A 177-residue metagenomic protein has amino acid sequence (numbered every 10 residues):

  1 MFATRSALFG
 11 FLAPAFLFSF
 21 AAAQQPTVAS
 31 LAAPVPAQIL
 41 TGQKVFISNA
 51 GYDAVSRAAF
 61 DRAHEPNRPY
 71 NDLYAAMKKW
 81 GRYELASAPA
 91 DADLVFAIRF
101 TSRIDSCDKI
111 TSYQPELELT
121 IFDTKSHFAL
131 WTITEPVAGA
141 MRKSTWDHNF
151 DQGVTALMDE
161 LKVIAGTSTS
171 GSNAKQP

Functional and structural regions predicted by a protein language model:
M1-R5: N-terminal secretory signal peptides that target proteins for export/translocation
F9-S19: Bacterial N-terminal signal peptides
G10, R62-R68, L85-P89: A generic short-segment signal for beta-strand/edge and adjacent turn/coil regions
A21-K79, F100-R103, T132-E135, R142 (+1 more regions): A structural "domain/chain start" motif
Q25-P26, K79-E84, P89-S144, H148: Surface-exposed short loop/turn segments
A59-Y70, I110-P115, K143-V154: Solvent-exposed, acidic/flexible segments
D151-G166: Two-component system phosphotransfer/interaction surface
